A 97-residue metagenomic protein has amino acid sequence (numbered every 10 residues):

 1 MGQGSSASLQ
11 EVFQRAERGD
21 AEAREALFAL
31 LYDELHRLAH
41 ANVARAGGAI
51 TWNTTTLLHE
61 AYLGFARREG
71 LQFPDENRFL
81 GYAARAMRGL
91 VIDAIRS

Functional and structural regions predicted by a protein language model:
M1-S97: Intrinsic, short, N-terminal disordered tails of RNA polymerase sigma-factor systems
